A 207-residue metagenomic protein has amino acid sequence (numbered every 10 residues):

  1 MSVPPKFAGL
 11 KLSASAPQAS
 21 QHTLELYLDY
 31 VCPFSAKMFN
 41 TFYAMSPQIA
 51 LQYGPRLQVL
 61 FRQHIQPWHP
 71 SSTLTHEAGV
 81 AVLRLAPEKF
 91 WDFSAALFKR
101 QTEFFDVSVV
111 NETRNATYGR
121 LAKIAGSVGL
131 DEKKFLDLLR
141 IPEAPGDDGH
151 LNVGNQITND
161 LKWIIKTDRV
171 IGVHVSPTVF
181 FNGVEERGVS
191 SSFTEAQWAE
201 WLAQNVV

Functional and structural regions predicted by a protein language model:
M1-S15: N-terminal "domain-start" segment that seeds a small globular fold
P5, A19-H22, L26-D29, F39-P47 (+1 more regions): C-terminal cap of thioredoxin/glutaredoxin-like
L10-L12, L51, E186: Hydrophobic transmembrane signal anchors and adjacent membrane-proximal interface regions, especially in viral
E25-Y30, A36-G126: Structural alpha/beta surface segment adjacent to cysteine/selenocysteine redox centers across thiol/disulfide enzymes
